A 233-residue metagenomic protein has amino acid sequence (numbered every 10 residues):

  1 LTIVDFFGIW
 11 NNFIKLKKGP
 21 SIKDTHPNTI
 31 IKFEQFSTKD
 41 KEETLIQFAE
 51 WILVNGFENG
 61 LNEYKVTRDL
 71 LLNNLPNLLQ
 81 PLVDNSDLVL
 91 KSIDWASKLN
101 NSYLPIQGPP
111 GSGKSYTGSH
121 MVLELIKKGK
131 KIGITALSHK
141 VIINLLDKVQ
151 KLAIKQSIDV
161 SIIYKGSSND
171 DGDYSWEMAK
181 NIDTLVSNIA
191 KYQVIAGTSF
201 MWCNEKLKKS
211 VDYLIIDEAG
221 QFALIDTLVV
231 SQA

Functional and structural regions predicted by a protein language model:
L1-I22: Segments forming glycine/polar-rich beta-alpha architectures that bind adenosine-containing cofactors
K17-S102, I154-Q156, I163-S187: Pre-P-loop entry segment of helicase/translocase ATPase cores
D94-Q107, E124-K128: Phosphate-binding P-loop
G113: Conserved glycine(s) of the Walker
T117, M121: Hydrophobic positions on the alpha1 helix immediately C-terminal to the Walker A/P-loop
K131-L214: Conserved P-loop NTPase motor core of helicases/translocases
S210-T227: SF2 helicase catalytic motif II
A233: Conserved phosphoryl-transfer catalytic core
